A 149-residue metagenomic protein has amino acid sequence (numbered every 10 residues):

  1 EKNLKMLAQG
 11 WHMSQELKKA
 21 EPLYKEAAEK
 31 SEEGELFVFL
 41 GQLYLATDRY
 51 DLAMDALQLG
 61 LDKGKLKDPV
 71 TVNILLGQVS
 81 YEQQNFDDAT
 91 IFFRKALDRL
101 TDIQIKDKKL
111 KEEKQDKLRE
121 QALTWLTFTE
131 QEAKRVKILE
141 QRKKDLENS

Functional and structural regions predicted by a protein language model:
M13, A46-T47, E82, W125-E132: Register position in tetratricopeptide repeats
D102, K106-S149: Terminal, low-structured helical/coil segments at or just beyond the last alpha-helical repeat
